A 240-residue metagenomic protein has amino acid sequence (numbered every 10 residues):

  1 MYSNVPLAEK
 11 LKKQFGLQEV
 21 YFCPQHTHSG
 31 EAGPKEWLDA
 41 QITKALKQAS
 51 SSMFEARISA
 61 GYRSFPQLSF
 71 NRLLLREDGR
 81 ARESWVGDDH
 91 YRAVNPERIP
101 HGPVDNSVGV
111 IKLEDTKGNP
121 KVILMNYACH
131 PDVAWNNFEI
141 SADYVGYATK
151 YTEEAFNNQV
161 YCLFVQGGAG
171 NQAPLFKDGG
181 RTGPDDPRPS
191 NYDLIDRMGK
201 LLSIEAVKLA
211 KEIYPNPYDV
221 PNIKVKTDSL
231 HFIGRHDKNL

Functional and structural regions predicted by a protein language model:
M1-L240: Non-catalytic substrate/cofactor recognition surfaces at enzyme active-site rims
